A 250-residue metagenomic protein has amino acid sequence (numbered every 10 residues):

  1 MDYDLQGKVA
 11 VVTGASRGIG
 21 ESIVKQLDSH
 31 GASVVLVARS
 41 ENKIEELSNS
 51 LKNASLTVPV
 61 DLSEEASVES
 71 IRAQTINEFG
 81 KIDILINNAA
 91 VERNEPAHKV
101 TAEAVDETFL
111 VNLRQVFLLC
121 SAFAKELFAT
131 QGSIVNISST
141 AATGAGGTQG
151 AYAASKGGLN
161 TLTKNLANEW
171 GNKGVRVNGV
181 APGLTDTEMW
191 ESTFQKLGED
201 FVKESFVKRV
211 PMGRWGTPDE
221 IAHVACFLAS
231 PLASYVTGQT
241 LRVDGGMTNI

Functional and structural regions predicted by a protein language model:
Y3-Q6, G144, K208, C226 (+1 more regions): Short C-terminal tail/terminal secondary-structure segment of NAD(P)H-dependent dehydrogenase/reductase domains
V9, S16-R17: Conserved glycine-rich cofactor-binding loop
H30-L47: Conserved glycine-rich Rossmann-like NAD(P)H-binding loop of the short-chain dehydrogenase/reductase
P96-A97, T101-F109, F206: Substrate-binding pocket helix/loop in short-chain dehydrogenase/reductase
C120, S155, T163: Active-site helix of classical SDR
K125, N168-N172, S234: Alpha-helical segment proximal to the catalytic Tyr-Lys
S139: Residue(s) in the substrate-gating loop at a strand-loop-helix junction that position the organic substrate next
